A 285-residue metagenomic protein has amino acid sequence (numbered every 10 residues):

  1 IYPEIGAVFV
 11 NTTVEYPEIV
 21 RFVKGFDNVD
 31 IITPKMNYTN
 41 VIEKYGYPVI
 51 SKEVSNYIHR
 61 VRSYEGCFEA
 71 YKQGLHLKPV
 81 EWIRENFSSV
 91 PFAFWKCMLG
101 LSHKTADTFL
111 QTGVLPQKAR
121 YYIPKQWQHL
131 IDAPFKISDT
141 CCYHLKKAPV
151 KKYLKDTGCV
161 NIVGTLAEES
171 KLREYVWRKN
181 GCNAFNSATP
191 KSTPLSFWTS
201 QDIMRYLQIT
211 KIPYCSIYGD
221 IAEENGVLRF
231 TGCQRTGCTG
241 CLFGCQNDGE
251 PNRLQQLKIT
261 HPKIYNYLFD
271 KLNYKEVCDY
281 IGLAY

Functional and structural regions predicted by a protein language model:
I1-D202, I209: ATP-dependent adenylation/nucleotidyltransferase module used to activate substrates
S187-A188, T199-Y285: ATP/NTP-dependent adenylation/nucleotidyl-transfer catalytic domains that generate, transfer, or process NMP-activated
